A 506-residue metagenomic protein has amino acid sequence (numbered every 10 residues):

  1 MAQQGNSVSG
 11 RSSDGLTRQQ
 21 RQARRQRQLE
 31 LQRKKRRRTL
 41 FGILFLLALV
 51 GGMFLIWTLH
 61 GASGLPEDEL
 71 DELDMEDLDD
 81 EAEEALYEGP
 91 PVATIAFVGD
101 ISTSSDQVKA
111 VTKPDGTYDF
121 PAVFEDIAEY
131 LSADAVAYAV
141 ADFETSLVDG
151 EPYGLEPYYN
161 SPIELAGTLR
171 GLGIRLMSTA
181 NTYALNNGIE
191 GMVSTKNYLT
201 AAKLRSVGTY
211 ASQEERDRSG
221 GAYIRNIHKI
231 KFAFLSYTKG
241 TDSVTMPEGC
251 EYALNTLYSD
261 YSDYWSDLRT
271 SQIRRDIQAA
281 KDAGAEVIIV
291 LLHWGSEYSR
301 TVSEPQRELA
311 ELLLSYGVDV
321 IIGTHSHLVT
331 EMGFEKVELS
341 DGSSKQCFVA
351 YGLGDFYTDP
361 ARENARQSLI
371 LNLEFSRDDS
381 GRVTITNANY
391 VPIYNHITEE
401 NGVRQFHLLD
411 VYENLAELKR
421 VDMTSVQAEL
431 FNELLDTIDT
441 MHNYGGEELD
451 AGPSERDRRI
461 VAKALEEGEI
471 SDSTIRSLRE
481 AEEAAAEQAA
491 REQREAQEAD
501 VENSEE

Functional and structural regions predicted by a protein language model:
A2-Q4, D14-Q28, R38-E506: Acidic, metal/ion-coordinating pockets
Q32-R36: Membrane-interface anchoring determinants
